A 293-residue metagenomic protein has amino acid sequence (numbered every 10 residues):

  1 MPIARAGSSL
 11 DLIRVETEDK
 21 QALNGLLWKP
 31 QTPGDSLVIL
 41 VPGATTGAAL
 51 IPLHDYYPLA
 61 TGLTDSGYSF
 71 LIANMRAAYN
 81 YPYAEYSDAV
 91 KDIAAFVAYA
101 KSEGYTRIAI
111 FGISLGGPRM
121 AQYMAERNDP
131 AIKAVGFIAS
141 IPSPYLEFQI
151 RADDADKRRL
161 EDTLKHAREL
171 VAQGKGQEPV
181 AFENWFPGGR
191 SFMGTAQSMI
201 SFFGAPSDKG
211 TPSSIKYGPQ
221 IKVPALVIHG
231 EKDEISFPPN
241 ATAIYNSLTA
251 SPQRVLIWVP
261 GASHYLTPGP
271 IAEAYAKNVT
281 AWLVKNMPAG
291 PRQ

Functional and structural regions predicted by a protein language model:
P2-P33, P268: N-terminal cap/lid segment of alpha/beta-hydrolase-fold proteins
Q31-L63, N74-M75: Short, surface-exposed "cap/lid" segments of acyl-processing enzymes
Y83, A262-E273: Catalytic histidine-centered segment of alpha/beta-hydrolase-like enzymes
Y83-E103: Alpha/beta-hydrolase active-site loop
Y99-K101, Y105-K165: Primarily recognizes the serine-hydrolase "nucleophile elbow" in alpha/beta-hydrolase and SGNH/GDSL folds
G136-Y217: Accessory cap/linker subdomain of secreted extracellular hydrolases
I221, V227-H229, D233: Short beta-strand/loop motif that positions the catalytic acidic residue of the alpha/beta-hydrolase fold
E234-N240, T267: Conserved alpha/beta-hydrolase "acid-adjacent" motif
